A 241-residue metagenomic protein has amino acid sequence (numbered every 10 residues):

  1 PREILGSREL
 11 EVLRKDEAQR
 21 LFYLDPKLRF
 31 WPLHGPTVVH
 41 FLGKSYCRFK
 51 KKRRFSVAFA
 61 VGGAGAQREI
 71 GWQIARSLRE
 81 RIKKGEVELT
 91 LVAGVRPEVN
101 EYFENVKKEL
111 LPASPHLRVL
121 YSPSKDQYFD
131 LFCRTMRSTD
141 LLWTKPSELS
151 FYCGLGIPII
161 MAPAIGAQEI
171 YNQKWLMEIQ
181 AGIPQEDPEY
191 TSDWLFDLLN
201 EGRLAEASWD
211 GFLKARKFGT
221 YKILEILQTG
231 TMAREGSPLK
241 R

Functional and structural regions predicted by a protein language model:
P1-E69, V92-P97: A nucleotide-sugar donor-handling region in carbohydrate enzymes
P26-L28, N200-R241: C-terminal amphipathic helix plus adjacent low-complexity, charged tail appended to glycosyltransferase catalytic
G65-R79: A conserved mid-protein helix/loop that constitutes part of the nucleotide-sugar donor-binding site
L78-G94: A conserved nucleotide-sugar
V95-D130: Nucleotide-activated donor-binding/catalytic signature segment of Leloir-type glycosyltransferases, i.e., the conserved
D130-Y171: A donor-sugar binding/catalytic signature common to diverse glycosyltransferases and related nucleotide-sugar
I159, M177-Q185: A short acidic/histidine/glycine-rich donor-binding loop in glycosyltransferase catalytic cores
Q180, D187-R203: C-terminal "capping" alpha-helix adjacent to the active site of nucleotide-linked donor transferases in cell-envelope
